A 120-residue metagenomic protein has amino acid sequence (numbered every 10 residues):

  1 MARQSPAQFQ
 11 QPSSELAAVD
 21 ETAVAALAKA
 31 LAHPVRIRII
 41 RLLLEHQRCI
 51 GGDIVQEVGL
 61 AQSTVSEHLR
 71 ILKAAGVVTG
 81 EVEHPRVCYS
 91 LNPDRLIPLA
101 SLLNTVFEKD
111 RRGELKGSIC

Functional and structural regions predicted by a protein language model:
M1-A23, E45, P93-C120: Amphipathic alpha-helical dimerization/coiled-coil segments that flank or bridge DNA-binding/regulatory modules
Q4-S5, I71, V87: Positively charged, low-complexity intrinsically disordered regions
A18-A61, E83-R95: N-terminal helix-turn-helix DNA-binding core of bacterial DNA-binding proteins
R41, K73, A100: A cross-family signal for key residues in well-ordered alpha-helices that form functional helical elements
Q56, K73-A74: Alpha-helical residues within the helix-turn-helix
H68: Residues within the DNA-recognition helix of helix-turn-helix
